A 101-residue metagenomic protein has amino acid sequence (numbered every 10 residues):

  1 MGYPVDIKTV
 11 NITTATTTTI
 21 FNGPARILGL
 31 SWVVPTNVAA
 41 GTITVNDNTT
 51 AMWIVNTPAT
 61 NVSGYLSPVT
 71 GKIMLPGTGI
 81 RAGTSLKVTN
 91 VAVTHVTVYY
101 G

Functional and structural regions predicted by a protein language model:
P4, T9, L30, V98-Y100: Short beta-strand element of the conserved SAM-dependent methyltransferase core
P4-P24, P35-A51, V69-T70, V93: Surface-exposed ligand/attachment interfaces on beta-rich extracellular proteins
K8-T9, W53-L66: Solvent-exposed serine/threonine-rich low-complexity stretches and specific carbohydrate-binding patches
T16-N22, T60-K87, Y99-G101: Beta-sandwich interaction modules
P24-T36, T84-V88: A short beta-strand element within beta-rich, extracytoplasmic domains of secreted/secretory-pathway proteins
I43, L86, V96: A broad, low-specificity signal marking well-ordered, structured residues that form hydrophobic/aromatic
N90-V98: Surface-exposed interaction regions enriched in Ser/Thr/Asp/Glu that occur as long low-complexity tracts or repetitive
